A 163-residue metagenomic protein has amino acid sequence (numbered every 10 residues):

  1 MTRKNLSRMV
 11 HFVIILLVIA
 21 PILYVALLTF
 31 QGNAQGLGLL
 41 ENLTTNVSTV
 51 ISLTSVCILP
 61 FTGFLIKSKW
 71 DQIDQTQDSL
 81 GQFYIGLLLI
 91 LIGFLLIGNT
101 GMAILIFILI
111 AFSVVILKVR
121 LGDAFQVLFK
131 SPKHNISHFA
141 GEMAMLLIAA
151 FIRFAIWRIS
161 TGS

Functional and structural regions predicted by a protein language model:
M1-L16, I90, N135-G141: Alpha-helical transmembrane segments and their helix-start/interface "positive-inside/aromatic belt" motifs in integral
V18-Q31: Alpha-helical transmembrane segments of multi-pass membrane proteins
F30-S48: Perimembrane loop-to-helix junctions flanking transmembrane segments
L43-P60, F94: Interfacial helix-start motif at the membrane-water boundary
L59-Q82: Membrane-helix interface/capping segments
L87-I108: Hydrophobic, aromatic-rich membrane-embedded alpha-helical segments
F107-R120: Alpha-helical transmembrane segments and their membrane-interface exit regions
P132-T161: Final/C-terminal transmembrane alpha-helix of multipass membrane proteins
